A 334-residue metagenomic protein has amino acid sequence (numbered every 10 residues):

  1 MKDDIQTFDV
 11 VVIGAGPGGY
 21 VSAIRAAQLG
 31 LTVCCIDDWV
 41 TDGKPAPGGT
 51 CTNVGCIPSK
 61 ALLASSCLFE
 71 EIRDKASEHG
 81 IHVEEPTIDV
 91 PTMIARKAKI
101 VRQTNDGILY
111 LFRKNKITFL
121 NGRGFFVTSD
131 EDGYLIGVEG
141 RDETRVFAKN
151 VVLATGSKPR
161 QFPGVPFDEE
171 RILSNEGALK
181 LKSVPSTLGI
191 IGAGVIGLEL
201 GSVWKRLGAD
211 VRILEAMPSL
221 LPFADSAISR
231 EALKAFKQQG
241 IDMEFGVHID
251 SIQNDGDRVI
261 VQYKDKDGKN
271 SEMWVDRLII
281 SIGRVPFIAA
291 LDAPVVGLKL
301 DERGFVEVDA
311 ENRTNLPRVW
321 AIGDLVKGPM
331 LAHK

Functional and structural regions predicted by a protein language model:
K2-F8, I24-V184, R212, M217-L221 (+6 more regions): Glycine-rich flavin
D3-G18, V184-G194: Beta1/beta-strand and adjacent pyrophosphate-binding region of the FAD-binding site in flavoprotein oxidoreductases
V10-C35, G197-K205: N-terminal Rossmann-like FAD-binding beta1-loop-alpha1 element of flavoenzymes
V11-I13, G124, R145-G156, I190-I191 (+1 more regions): Short hydrophobic core segments
G14-G19, G156, G192-G197, G208 (+3 more regions): Conserved phosphate-binding and hydrolysis motifs of nucleotide-dependent enzymes
V21, Q161-P163, D168, E199 (+3 more regions): Glycine/Thr-rich phosphate-binding loops of Rossmann-like dinucleotide-binding domains
D168-V184, R277-K334: FAD-site-proximal beta/loop scaffold in flavoenzymes
I196-M217, Q238, R313-P317, D324-K327 (+1 more regions): Active-site substrate-recognition segment that forms the wall of the catalytic cavity or substrate channel
